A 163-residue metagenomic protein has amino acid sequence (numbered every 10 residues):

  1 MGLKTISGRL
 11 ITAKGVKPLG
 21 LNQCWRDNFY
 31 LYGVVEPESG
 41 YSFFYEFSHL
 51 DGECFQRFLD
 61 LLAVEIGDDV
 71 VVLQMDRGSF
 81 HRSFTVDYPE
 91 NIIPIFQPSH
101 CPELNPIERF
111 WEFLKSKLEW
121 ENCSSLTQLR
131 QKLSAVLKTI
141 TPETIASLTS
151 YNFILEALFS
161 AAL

Functional and structural regions predicted by a protein language model:
M1-Q56, D60, E156-L163: Extended, low-complexity cationic-aromatic segments
K17-C24, E90-R109: RNase H-like polynucleotidyl transferase catalytic core
G33-V34, G40, L59, D76 (+4 more regions): Mobile genetic element proteins and their domesticated derivatives, centered on retroelements and DNA transposons
Y41, D60-L62, I66, H81 (+1 more regions): Structured catalytic cores of enzymes that bind and process phosphorylated ligands/cofactors
Y45-F47, D76, Q97-S99: Conserved beta-strand termini and adjacent loop/short-helix elements that scaffold enzyme active sites in alpha/beta
D69-H81, N105: Acidic/histidine-rich, metal-coordinating catalytic segments
S83-E90: Short, aromatic/basic amphipathic alpha-helical patches
E108-L163: C-terminal anion-handling pockets and recognition modules
